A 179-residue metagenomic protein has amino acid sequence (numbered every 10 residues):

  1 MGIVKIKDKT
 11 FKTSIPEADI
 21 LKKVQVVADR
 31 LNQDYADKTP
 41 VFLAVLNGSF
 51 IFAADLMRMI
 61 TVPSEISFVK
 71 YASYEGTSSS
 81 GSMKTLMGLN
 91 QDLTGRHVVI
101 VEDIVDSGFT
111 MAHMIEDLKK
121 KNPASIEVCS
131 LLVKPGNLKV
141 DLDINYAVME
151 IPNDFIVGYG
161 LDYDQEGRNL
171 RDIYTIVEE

Functional and structural regions predicted by a protein language model:
M1-E179: PRPP-associated nucleotide enzymes
